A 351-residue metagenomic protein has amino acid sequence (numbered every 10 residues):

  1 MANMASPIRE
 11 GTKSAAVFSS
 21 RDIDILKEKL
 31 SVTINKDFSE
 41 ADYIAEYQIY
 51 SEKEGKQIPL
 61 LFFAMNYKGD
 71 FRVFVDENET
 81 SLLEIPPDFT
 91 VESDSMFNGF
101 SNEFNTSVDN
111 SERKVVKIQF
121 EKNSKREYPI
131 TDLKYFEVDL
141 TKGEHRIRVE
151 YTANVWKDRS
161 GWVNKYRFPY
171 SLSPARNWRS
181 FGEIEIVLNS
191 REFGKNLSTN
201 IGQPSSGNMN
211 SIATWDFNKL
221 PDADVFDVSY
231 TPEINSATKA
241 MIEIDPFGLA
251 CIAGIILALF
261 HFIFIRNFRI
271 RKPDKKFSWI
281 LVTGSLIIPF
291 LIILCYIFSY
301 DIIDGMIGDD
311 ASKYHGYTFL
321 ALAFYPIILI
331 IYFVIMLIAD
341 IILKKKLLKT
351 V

Functional and structural regions predicted by a protein language model:
M1-F63, Y67-D70, E183: Early extracytoplasmic/domain-onset interaction patches
T12, P59-S111, N177-N200: Solvent-exposed beta-hairpin/edge-strand motifs
D24-K27, V115, T152: Solvent-exposed edge beta-strands and adjacent loop segments that serve as assembly or binding interfaces
E46-Q48, L61-F63, E150-T152, V187-N189 (+1 more regions): Residue-level recognition of well-ordered beta-strand positions that form the cores of beta-sheet-rich folds across
K56-I58, G143-Y151, F226-V228: Short, well-structured beta-strand segments within conserved domains
F89-I130, T141, W156-K157: Extended, solvent-exposed segments with strong compositional bias
N123-K125, I130-L140, N154-I252: Intrinsically disordered, low-complexity linkers and stems that provide flexible hinges in membrane-associated
S236-V351: Alpha-helical transmembrane segments forming the membrane-embedded cores of inner-membrane proteins across
